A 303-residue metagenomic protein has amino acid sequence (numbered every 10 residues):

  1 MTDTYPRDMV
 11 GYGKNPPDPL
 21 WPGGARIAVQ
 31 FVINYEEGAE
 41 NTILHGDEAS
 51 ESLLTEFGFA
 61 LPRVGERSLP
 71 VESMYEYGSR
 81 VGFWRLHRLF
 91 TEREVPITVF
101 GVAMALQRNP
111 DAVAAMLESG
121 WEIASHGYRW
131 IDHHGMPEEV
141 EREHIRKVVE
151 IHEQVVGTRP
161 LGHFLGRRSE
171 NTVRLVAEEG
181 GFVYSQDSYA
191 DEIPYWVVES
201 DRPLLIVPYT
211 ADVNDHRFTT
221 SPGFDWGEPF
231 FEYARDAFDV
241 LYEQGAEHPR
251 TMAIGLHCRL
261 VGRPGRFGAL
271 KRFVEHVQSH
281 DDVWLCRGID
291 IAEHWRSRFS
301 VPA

Functional and structural regions predicted by a protein language model:
T2-L205, F231-I254, L260-A303: Catalytic alpha-helical scaffold of carbohydrate-active enzymes acting on polysaccharides/glycoconjugates
S200-F218: A structural motif
D215-Y233: Binuclear metal-dependent hydrolase catalytic cores centered on His/Asp/Glu-rich metal-binding motifs
